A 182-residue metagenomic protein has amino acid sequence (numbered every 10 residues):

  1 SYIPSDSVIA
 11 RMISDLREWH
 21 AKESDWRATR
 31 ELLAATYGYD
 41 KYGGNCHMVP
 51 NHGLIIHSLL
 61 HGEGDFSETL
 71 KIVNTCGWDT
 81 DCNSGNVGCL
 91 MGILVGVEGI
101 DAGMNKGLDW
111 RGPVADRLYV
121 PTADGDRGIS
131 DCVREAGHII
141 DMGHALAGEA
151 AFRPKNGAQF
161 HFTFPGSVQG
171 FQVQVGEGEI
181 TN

Functional and structural regions predicted by a protein language model:
S1-G77: Accessory "access/gating" subregions that flank catalytic or transport cores
A10-R11, W26-R30, G88, I100-G103 (+2 more regions): Short, charged low-complexity intrinsically disordered segments located at boundaries of structured domains
R11, R17, R27-R30, R111 (+4 more regions): Arginine residue identity/basic-tract feature
D15-R17, L90, P113-R117, A151-P165: A glycine-rich phosphate-binding loop feature that marks nucleotide/adenosyl-phosphate handling sites
N45, N51, N74, N83-N86 (+3 more regions): Detector for Asparagine
L59-R134, D141: Catalytic phosphate/nucleotide-handling subdomain of diverse soluble enzymes
T122-N182: Catalytic cores of secreted or luminal carbohydrate-active enzymes
